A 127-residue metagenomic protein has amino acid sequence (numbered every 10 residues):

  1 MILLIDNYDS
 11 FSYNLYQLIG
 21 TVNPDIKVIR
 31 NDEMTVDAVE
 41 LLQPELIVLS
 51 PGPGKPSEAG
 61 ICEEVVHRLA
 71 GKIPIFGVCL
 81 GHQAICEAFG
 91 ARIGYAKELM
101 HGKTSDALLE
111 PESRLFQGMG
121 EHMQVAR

Functional and structural regions predicted by a protein language model:
M1-L3: Extreme N-terminal starter segment of soluble prokaryotic enzymes
Y8: Two-component His->Asp phosphorelay active-site signatures
S12: Active-site-adjacent helical/loop segments in soluble small-molecule enzymes
Y16-D25: Two-component/phosphorelay signaling modules centered on CheY-like receiver
D25-N31: Short hydrophobic/Thr-rich beta-strand motif most characteristic of the beta2 strand and flanking loop of CheY-like
T35-Q43: Short amphipathic alpha-helix with an adjacent loop that forms part of the alpha/beta core around
P44-S113: Cysteine-nucleophile active-site neighborhood
E112-R127: Catalytic beta-strand/loop cores that center a nucleophilic Ser/Cys/Thr and support acyl-enzyme chemistry
